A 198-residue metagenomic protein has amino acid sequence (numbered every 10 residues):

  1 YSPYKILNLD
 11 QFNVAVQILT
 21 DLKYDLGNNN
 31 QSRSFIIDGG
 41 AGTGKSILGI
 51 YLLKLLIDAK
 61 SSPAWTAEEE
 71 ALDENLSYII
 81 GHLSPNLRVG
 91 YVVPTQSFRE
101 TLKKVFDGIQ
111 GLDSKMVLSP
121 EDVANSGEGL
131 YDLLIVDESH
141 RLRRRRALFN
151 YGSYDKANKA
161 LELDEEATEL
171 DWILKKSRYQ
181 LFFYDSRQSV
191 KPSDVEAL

Functional and structural regions predicted by a protein language model:
Y4, N8-L9, A15, L19-L26 (+10 more regions): Conserved helicase motor core of SF1/SF2 NTP-dependent helicases
N28-N29, L112-K115, K156-N158: Short, surface-exposed linear patches
N29-I37: Pre-Walker A (Motif I) flank of P-loop NTPase domains
Q31, N86-R88, S114, S177: A generic structural signal for alpha->beta connector loops
Y91: Conserved SAM-binding loop
K104-N125: Short glycine-rich substrate-engagement loop in P-loop NTPases that contacts/grips substrate
